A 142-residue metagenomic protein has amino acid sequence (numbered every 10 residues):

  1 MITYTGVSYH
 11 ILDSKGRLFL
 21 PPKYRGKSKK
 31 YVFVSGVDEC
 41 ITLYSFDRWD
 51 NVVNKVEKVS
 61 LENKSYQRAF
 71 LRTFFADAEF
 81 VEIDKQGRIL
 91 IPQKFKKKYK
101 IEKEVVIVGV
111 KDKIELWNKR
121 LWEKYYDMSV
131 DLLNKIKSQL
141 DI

Functional and structural regions predicted by a protein language model:
M1-K15, K23-V81, K85, Q93-I142: Flexible "stalk/tail and boundary" regions
